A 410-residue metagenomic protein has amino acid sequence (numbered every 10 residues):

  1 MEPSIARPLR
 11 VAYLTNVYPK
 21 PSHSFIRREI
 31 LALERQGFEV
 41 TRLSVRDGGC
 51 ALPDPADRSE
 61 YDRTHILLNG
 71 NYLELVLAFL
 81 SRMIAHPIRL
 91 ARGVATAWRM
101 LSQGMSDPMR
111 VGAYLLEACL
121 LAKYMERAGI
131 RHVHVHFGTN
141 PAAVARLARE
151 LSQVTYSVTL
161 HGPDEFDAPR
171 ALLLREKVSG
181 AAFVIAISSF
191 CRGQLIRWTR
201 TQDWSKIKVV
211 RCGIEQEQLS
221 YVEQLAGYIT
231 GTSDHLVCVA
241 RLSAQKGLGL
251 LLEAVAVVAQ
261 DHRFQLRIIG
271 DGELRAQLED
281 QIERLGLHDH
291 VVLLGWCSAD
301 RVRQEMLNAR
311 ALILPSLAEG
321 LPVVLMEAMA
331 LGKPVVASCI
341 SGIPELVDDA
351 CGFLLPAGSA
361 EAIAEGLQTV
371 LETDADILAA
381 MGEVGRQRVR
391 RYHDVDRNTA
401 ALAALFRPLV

Functional and structural regions predicted by a protein language model:
V178, W296-C297, Q304-A309: Short alpha-helical donor nucleotide-sugar binding micro-motif in glycosyltransferases
F190, G213: Carbohydrate-associated surface elements
G227-V255, R267: Conserved donor-binding/catalytic core segment of Leloir-type glycosyltransferases
E279-C297: Nucleotide-activated donor-binding/catalytic signature segment of Leloir-type glycosyltransferases, i.e., the conserved
L317: Aromatic "clamp/platform" in nucleotide-sugar-dependent glycosyltransferases that forms part of the donor/acceptor
P334-A337: Short hydrophobic beta-strand element within catalytic cores of glycosyltransferases and related nucleotide-activated
D349, F353-A360, V370-A375: Conserved acidic donor-binding segment of nucleotide-sugar-dependent glycosyltransferases
I377-Y392, N398-A404: A short, well-ordered alpha-helix in the C-terminal region of glycosyltransferases
